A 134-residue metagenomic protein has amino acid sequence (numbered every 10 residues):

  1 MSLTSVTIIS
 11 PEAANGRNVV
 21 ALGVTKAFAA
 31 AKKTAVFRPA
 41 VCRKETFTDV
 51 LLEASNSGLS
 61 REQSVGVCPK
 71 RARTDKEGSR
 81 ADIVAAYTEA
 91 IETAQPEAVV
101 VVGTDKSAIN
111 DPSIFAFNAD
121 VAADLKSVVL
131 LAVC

Functional and structural regions predicted by a protein language model:
L3-S5, S10-T93, D111: N-terminal phosphate/diphosphate-binding loop that engages ATP/GTP or pyrophosphate donors across diverse enzyme folds
A81-C134: Phosphate/Mg2+-binding loops and adjacent switch elements in nucleotide/diphosphate-handling enzyme cores
